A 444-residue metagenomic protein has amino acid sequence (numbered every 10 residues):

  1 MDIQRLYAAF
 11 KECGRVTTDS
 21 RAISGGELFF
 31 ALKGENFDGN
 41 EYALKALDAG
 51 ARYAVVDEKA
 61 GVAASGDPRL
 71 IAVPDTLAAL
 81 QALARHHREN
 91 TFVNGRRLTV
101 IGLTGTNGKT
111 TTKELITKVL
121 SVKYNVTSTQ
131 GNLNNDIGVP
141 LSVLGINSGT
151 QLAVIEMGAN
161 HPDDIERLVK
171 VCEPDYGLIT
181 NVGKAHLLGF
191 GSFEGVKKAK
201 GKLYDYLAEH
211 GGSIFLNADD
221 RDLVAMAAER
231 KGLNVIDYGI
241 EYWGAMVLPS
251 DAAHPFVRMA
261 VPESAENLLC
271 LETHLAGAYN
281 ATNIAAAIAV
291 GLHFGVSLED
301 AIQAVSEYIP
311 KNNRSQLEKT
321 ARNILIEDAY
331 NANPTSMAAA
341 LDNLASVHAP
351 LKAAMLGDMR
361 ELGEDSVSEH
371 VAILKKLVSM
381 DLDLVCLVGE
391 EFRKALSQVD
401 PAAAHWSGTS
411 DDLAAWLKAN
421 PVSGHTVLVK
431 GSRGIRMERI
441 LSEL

Functional and structural regions predicted by a protein language model:
D2-G102, T111-V122, L144, S397 (+2 more regions): Short, basic phosphate-binding NTP loop
Q4, A60-G66, L178-I324, A349-P350 (+2 more regions): Acidic, Mg2+-coordinating active-site environments of NTP-dependent enzymes
G34-F37, P310-N313, A329-A402: Active-site beta-alpha connecting loops in nucleotide-dependent enzymes
A43, L47-D48, V169-K170, A345 (+1 more regions): Non-catalytic positions within long, well-ordered alpha-helices that form the structural scaffold/packing of enzyme
A79-A218, D222-L233, A419, E443-L444: Phosphate-binding loop of NTP-binding sites
L103, K109, N312-R314, G434-S442: ATP-dependent carboxylate/acyl-activation modules
